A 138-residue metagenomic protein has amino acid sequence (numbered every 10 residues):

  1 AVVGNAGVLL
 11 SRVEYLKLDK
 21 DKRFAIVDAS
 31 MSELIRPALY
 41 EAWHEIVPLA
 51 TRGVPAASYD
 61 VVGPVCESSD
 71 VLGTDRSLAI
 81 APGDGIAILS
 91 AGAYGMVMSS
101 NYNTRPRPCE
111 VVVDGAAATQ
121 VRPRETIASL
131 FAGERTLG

Functional and structural regions predicted by a protein language model:
A1-G138: Charged (often Lys/Glu-rich) extended helix/loop segments that serve as interaction or gating elements
